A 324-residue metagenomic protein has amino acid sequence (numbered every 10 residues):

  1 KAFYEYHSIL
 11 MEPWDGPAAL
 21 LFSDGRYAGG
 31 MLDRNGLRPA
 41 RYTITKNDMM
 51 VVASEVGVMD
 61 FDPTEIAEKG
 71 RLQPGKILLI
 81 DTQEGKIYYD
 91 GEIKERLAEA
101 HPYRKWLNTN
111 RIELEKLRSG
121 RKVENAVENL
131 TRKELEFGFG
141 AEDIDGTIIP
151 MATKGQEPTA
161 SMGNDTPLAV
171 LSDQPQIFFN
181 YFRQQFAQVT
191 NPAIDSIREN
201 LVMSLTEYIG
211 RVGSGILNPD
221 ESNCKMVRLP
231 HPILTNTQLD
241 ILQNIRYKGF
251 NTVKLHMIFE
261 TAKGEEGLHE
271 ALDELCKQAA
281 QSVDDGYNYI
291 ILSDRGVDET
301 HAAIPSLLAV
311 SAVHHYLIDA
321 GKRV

Functional and structural regions predicted by a protein language model:
K1-Y4: Amphipathic alpha-helical
S8-M11, M31-D33, K86-E260, E265-L275 (+2 more regions): Extended, highly charged accessory segments
E12-V51: Conserved catalytic micro-motifs used in adenylation/nucleotidyl-transfer and phosphoryl/amide- and methyl-transfer
G36, I77-L78, D294, V313: Conserved structural-core and active-site-/substrate-pathway-adjacent residues in large, well-folded domains of enzymes
K46-H101: Acidic, glycine-rich flexible loop/linker segments
Q83, R295-V297: Short, ordered loop/turn segments at secondary-structure junctions
A280-I290, H315-V324: Secondary-structure transition/capping motifs at alpha-helix termini and the adjoining loop/turn into the next element
E299-V310: Short glycine/threonine-rich loop-to-helix capping motif typified by GTGT followed within a few residues by an Asp-Pro
